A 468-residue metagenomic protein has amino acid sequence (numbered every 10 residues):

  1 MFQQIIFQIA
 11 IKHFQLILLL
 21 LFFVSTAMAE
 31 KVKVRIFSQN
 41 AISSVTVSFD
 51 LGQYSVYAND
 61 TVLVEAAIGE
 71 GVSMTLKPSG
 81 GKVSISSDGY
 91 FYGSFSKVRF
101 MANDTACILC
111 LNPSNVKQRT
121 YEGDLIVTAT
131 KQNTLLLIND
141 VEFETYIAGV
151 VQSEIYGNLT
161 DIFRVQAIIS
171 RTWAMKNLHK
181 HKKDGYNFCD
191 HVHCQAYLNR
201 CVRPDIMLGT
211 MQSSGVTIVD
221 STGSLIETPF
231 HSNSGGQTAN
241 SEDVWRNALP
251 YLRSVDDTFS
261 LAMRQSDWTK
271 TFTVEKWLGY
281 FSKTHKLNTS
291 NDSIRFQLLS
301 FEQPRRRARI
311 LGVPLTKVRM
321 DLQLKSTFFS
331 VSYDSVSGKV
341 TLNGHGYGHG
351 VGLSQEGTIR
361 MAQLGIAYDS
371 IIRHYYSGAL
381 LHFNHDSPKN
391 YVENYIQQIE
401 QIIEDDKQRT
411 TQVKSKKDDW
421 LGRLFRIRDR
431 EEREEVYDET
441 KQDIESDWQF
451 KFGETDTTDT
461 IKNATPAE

Functional and structural regions predicted by a protein language model:
F2-I6, Q15, L21, T26-E468: Conserved, single-site charged/polar hotspot
